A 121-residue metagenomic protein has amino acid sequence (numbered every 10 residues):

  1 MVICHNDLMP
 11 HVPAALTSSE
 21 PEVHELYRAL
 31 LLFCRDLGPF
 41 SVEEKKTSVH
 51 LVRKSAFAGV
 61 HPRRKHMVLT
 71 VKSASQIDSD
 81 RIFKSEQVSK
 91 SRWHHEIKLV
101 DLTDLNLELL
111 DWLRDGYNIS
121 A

Functional and structural regions predicted by a protein language model:
M1-A121: Charge-dense, helix-prone N-terminal extensions
